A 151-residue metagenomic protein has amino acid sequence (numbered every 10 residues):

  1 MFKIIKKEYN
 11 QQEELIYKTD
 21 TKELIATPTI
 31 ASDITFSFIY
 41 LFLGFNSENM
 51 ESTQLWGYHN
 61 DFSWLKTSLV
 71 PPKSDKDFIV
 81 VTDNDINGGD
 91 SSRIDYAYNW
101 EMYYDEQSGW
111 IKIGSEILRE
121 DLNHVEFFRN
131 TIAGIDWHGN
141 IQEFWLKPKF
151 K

Functional and structural regions predicted by a protein language model:
M1-I30, L41-L43, L55-S108: Intrinsic disorder/low-complexity detector
E23, N49, S108-K112, H138 (+1 more regions): A generic structural signal for beta-strand entry/edge sites
L24-Y40, R119-R129: A cross-kingdom feature marking solvent-exposed beta-strand/loop segments within repeated, beta-rich binding/scaffold
F45-S47, I135: Hydrophobic alpha-helical segments, especially N-terminal targeting/anchoring helices
Y58, G114-E116, K147: A structural detector for beta-sheet-dominated domains
D105-L122: Short, hydrophobic/π-rich interface segment
E120-K151: Mixed-charge, glycine-accented linear interaction segment located at domain edges/termini
